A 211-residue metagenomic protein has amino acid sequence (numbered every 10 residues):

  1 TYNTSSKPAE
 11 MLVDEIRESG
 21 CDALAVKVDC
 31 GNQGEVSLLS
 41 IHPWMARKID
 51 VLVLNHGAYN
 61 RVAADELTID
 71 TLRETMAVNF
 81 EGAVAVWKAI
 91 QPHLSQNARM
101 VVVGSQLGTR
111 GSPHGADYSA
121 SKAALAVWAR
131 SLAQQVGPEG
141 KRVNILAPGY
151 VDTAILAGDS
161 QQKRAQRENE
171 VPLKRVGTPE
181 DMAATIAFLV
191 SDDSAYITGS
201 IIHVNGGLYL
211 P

Functional and structural regions predicted by a protein language model:
T1-K48, N60: Short-chain dehydrogenase/reductase
A63-A64, T68-E74, L156, R167: Substrate-binding pocket helix/loop in short-chain dehydrogenase/reductase
D65, R110-A116, P138-E139, K174 (+1 more regions): Active-site loop immediately N-terminal to the catalytic Tyr-X3-Lys motif of short-chain dehydrogenase/reductase
W87, S121, A129: Active-site helix of classical SDR
P92, Q134-P138, A195: Alpha-helical segment proximal to the catalytic Tyr-Lys
S105: Residue(s) in the substrate-gating loop at a strand-loop-helix junction that position the organic substrate next
G137, R142, I197-G199, N205: Short, small/polar-rich loop/turn modules that mediate ligand/substrate recognition or access, typified
